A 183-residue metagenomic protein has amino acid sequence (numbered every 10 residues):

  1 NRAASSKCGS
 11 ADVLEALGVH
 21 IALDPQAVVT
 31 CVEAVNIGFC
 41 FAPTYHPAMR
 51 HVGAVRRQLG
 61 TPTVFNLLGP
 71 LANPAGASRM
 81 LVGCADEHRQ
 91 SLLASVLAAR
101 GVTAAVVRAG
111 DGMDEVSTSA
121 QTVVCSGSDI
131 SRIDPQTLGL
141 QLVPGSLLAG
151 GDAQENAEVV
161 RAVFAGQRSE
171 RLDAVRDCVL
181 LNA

Functional and structural regions predicted by a protein language model:
A3-G18: Active-site-proximal loop->helix
E15-A22, Q26-N182: Glycine-rich anion-binding loops and their surrounding alpha/beta cores
